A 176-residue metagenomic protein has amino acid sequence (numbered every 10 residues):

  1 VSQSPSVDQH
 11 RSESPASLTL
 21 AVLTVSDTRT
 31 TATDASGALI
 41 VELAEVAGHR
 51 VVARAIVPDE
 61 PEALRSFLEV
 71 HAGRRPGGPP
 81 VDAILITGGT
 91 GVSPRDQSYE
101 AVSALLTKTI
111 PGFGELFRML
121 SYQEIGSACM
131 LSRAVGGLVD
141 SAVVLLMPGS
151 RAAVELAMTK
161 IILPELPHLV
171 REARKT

Functional and structural regions predicted by a protein language model:
V1-A16, G137, V144: Anion-binding alpha/beta catalytic cores of soluble intermediary-metabolism enzymes, centered on
S6-H10, R65-E69, M130-R133: A generic local structural motif
V7-D59, A63: Glycine-rich phosphate/diphosphate-binding loop of Rossmann-like nucleotide-binding domains
S17-L20, P80-V81, V139-A142: Short coil/turn connectors at secondary-structure junctions
L23-S26, I86-G88, S132, L146-P148: Short beta-strand segments
S26-T30, G91-V92, R151-A153: Gly/Ser/Thr-rich loops at beta-strand to alpha-helix junctions that form or flank small-molecule/cofactor-binding
V41, E45-L106: N-terminal small/polar loop signature for handling phosphorylated ligands or for N-terminal nucleophile
R95-T176: Proline/glycine-rich low-complexity loops and linkers
